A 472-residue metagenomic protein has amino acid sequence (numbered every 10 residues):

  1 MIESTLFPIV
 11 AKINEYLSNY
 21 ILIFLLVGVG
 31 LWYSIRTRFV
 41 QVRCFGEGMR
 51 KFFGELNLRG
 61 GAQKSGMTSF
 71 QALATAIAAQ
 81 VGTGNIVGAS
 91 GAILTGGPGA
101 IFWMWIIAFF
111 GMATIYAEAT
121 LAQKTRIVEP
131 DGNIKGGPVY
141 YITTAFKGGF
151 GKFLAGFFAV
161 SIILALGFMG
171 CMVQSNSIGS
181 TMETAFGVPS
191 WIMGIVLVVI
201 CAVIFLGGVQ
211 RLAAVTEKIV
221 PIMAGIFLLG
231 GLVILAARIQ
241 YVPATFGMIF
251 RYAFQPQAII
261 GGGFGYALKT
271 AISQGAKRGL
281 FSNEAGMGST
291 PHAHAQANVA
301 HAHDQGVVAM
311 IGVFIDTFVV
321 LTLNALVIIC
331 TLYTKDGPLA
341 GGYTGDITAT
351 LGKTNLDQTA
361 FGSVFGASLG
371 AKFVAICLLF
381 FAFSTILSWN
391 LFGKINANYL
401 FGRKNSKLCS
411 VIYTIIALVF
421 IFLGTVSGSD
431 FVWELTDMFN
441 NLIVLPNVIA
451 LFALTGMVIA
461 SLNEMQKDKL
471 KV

Functional and structural regions predicted by a protein language model:
M1-T83, I93-A100, G111, F422 (+1 more regions): N-terminal alpha-helical transmembrane segments of multi-pass membrane transport and channel/translocase proteins
T5-L6, R36-Q41, G84-A89, G167-G179 (+6 more regions): Transmembrane helix-loop junctions in multi-pass membrane proteins
L25-V29, R36-M49, F158, S175-M182 (+6 more regions): Membrane-interface loop-to-helix entry segments
V29-S34, I107-G132, V139, T143-N176 (+3 more regions): Helix-loop-helix module between adjacent transmembrane segments
F39-M67, G91, G97-A100, A113-G149 (+4 more regions): Flexible loop linkers connecting adjacent transmembrane helices in multi-pass alpha-helical membrane transporters
G60-L94, L121-K124, P130-V139, T143-A145 (+2 more regions): Alpha-helical membrane segments and immediately flanking helix-loop junctions that form or couple to the substrate/ion
F110-E118, I195-V209, V220-Q240, S273 (+3 more regions): Selective recognition of specific alpha-helical transmembrane segments in multi-pass small-molecule
Y116-R126, P130, L232-M248, P256-G263 (+3 more regions): Extracellular/periplasmic helix-exit of transmembrane alpha-helices
